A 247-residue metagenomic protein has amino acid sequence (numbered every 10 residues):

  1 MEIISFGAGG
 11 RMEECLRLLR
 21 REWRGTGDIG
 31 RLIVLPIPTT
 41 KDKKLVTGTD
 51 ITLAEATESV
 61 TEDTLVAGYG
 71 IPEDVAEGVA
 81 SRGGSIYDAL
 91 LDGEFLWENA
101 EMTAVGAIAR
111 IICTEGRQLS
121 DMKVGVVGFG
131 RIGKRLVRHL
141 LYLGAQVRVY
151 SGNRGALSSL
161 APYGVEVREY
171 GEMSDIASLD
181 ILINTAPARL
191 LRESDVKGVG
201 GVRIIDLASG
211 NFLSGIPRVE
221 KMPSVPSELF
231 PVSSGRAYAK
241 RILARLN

Functional and structural regions predicted by a protein language model:
E2, I29-G30, L65, K123 (+1 more regions): Residues at the starts of beta-strands that form the adenosine-phosphate
I4-L19, Q118-L140: Glycine-rich adenosine-cofactor-binding loop
F6, G25-G27, L143-Y163: NAD(P)-binding Rossmann-fold cofactor-contacting core
G9, P72, G152-R154, A208-G210: Residues in the short beta-alpha loop(s) of Rossmann-like NAD(P)-binding domains
P38-D42, D50-L65, L160-F230: Rossmann-like adenosine-cofactor binding region
K44-A104: Phosphate/diphosphate ligand-binding glycine-rich loop within oxidoreductases
R82-D121, G210-N247: Adenosine-phosphate binding glycine-rich loop
H139, S151-A156, A186-L190: Active-site rim beta-loop-alpha module in soluble metabolic enzymes
